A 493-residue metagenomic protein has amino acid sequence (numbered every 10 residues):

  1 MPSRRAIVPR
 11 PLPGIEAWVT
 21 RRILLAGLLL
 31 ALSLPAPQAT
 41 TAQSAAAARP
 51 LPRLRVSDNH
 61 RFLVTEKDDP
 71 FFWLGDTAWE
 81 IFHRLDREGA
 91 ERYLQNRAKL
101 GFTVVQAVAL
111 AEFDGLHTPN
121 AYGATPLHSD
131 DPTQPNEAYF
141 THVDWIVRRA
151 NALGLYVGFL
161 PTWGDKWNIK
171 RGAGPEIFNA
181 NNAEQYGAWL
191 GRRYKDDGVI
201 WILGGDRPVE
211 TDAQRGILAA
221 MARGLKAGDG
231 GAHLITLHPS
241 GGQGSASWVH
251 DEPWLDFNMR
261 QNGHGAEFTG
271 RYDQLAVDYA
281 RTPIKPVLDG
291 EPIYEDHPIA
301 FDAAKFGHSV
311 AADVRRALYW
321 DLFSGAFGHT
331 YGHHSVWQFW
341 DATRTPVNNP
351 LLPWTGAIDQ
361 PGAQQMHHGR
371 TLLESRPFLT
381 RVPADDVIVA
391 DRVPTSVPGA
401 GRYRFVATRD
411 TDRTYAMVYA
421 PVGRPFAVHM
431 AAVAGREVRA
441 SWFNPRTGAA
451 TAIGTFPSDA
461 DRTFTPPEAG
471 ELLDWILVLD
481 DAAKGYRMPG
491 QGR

Functional and structural regions predicted by a protein language model:
M1-T20: N-terminal secretory signal peptides that target proteins for export/translocation
R22-P35: Bacterial N-terminal signal peptides
L34-S44: Signal peptide processing junction and immediate N-terminal pro/mature segment of secreted/exported proteins
Q43-R53, M488-P489: N-terminal pre-domain segments of enzymes
R49-L51, R55-T269: Active-site mouth of glycoside hydrolases
D69, P286, E295-H297, V310-G454 (+1 more regions): Aromatic- and carboxylate-lined catalytic core of secreted/periplasmic carbohydrate-active enzymes
R192, V199, G205-I358: Extracellular glycoside hydrolase catalytic/binding regions
